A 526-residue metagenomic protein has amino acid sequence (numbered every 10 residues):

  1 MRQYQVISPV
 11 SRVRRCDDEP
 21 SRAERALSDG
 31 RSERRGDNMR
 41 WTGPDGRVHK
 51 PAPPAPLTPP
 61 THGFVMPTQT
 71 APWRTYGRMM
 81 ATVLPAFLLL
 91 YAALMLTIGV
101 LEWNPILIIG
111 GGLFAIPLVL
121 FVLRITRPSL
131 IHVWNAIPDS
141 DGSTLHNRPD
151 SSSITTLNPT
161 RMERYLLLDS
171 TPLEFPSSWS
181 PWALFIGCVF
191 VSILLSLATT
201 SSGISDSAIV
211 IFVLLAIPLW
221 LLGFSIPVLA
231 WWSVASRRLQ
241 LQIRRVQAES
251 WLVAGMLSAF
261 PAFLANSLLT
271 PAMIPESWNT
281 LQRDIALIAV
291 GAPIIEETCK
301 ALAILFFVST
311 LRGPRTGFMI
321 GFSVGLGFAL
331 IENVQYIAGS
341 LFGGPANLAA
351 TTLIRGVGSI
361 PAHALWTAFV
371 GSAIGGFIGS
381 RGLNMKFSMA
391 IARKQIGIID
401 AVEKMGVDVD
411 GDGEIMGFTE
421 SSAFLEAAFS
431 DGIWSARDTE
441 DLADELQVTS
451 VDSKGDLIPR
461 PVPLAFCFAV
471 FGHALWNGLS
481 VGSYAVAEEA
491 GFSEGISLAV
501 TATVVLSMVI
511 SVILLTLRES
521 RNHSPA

Functional and structural regions predicted by a protein language model:
R2-A526: Hydrophobic alpha-helical segments at protein termini of multi-pass membrane proteins
